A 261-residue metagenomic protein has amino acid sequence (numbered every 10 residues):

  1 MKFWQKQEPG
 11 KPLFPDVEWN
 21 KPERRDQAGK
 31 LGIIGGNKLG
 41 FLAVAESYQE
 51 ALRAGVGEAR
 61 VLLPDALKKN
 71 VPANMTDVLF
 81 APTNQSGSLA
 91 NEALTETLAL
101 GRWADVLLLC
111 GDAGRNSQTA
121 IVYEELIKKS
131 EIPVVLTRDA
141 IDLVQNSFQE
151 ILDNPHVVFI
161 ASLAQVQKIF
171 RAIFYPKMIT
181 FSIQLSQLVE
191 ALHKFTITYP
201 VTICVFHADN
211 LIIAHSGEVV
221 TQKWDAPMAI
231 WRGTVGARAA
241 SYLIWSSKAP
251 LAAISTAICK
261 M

Functional and structural regions predicted by a protein language model:
M1-D26: Positively charged, low-complexity intrinsically disordered leader regions
K2-Q5, L62-Q222: Glycine-rich phosphate/dinucleotide-binding loop and adjoining beta-alpha-beta core of small-molecule
V17-P82, R238, A257-M261: Substrate-binding N-lobe of the ribokinase-like
R25-I33, H215-A226: Glycine/charged-rich beta-loop-alpha catalytic/anionic-binding loops adjacent to active sites
N37-F41, D112-N116, R232: Gly/Ser/Thr-rich loops at beta-strand to alpha-helix junctions that form or flank small-molecule/cofactor-binding
L39, R53-G57, T76, E131 (+5 more regions): Generic secondary-structure signature for well-ordered alpha-helical cores
L185-T196, K248-M261: Short, well-structured alpha-helical segments that form the helix of a local strand-helix-strand
A226-T256: Short, small-residue alpha-helix embedded
